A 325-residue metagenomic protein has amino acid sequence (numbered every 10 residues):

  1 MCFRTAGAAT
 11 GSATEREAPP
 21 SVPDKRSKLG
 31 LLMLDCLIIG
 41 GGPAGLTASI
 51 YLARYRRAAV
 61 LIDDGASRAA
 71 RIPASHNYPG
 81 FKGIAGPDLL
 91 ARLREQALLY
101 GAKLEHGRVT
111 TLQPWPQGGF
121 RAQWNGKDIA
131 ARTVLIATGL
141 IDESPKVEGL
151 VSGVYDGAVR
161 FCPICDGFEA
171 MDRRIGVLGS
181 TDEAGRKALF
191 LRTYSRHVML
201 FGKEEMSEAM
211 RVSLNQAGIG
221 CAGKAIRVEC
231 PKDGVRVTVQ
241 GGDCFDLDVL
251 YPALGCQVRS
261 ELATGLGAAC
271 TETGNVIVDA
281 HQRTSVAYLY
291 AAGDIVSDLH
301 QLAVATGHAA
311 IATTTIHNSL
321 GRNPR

Functional and structural regions predicted by a protein language model:
C2, K25-C36, L104-R173, T238 (+4 more regions): FAD-binding core/adjacent interface of flavoenzyme oxidoreductases
C2-A8, A13-L34, A91: Extreme N-terminal leader/targeting segments of oxidoreductases
L34-D88, G179-E205: Beta1-alpha1 glycine-rich phosphate/pyrophosphate-binding loop at the start of Rossmann-like nucleotide-binding domains
R54, H197-K203, V304-R325: Internal hydrophobic alpha-helix adjacent to the cofactor/substrate pocket in enzyme cavities
A91-R92, A97-Q123, I129-A131, T193-N275 (+1 more regions): A Rossmann-like FAD-binding core segment of flavoenzymes
S152-E169, L254-V304, I311-T314, N318: FAD-site-proximal beta/loop scaffold in flavoenzymes
G157-I164, R174-K187, E208: Active-site glycine-rich loop that binds ribose-phosphate moieties when present
